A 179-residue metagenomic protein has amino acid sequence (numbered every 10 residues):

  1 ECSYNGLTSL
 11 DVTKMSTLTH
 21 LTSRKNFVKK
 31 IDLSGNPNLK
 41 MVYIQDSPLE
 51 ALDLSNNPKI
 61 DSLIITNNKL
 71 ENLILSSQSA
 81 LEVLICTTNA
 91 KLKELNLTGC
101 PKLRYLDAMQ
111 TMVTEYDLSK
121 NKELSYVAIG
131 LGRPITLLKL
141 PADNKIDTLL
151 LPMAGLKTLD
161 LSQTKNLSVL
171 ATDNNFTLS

Functional and structural regions predicted by a protein language model:
E1-G6, T17-V28, N38-L49, K59 (+6 more regions): Concave beta-strand-loop units of leucine-rich repeat
L10, I31, L52, L73 (+2 more regions): Core solenoid repeat modules with strong leucine/isoleucine-rich periodicity, prominently canonical LRR arrays but also
V12, L33, L118, L140 (+1 more regions): Negatively charged
